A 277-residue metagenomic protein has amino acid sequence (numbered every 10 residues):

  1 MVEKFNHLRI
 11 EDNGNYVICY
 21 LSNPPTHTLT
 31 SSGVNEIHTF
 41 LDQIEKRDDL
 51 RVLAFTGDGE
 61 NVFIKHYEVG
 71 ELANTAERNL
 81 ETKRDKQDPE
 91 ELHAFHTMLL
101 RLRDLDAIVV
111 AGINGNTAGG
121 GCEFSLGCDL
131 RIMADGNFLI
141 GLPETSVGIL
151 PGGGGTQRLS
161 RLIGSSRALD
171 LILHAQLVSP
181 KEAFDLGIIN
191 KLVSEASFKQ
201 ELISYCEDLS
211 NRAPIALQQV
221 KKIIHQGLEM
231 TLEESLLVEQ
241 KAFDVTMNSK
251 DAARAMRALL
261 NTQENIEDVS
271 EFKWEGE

Functional and structural regions predicted by a protein language model:
M1-G14, D48, E60-V62, A175 (+4 more regions): C-terminal alpha-helix plus adjacent terminal tail
M1-T56: Conserved CoA-thioester-binding segment of acyl-CoA-metabolizing enzymes
C19, E36-I37, F55, E68 (+5 more regions): Terminal peptide-recognition signature
S22-T30, T56-H66, C128-E144, N261-K273: Short, charged helix-to-loop "capping" segments that act as catalytic/coupling loops
V34, F95, T156, S165-A168 (+3 more regions): A general structural signal for well-ordered alpha-helical segments in protein cores
F40-Q43, A94-D106: Catalytic-core regions built around general acid/base machinery
G57-M98, T117: Glycine- (often His-adjacent) and acidic-residue-rich active-site loop that binds/positions the CoA thioester
L100-P214: Crotonase-fold acyl-CoA enzyme core
